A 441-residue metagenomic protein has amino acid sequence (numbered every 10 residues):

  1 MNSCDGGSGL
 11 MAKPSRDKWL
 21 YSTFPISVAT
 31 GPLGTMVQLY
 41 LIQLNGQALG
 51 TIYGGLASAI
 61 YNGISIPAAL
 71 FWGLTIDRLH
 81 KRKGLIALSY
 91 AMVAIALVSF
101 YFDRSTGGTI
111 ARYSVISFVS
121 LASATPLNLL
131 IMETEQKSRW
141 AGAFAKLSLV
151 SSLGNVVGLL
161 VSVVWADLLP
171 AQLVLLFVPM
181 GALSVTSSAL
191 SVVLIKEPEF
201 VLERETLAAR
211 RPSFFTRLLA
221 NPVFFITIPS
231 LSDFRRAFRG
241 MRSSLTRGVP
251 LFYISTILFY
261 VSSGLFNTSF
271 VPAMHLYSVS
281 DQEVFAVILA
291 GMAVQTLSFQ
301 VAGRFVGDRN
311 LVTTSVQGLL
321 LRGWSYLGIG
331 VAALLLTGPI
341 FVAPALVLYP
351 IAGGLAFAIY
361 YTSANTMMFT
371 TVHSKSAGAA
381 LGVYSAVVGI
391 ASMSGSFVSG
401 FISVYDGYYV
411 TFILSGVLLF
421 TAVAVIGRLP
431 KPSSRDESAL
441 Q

Functional and structural regions predicted by a protein language model:
C4-P14, E197-Y253, Q441: Juxtamembrane intracellular "pre-TM" segments in multi-pass secondary transporters
G9-S65, G248-I288: Helix-loop boundary and gating motifs at the non-cytosolic
F24, G107-S123, I257, F341-I359: Hydrophobic core of transmembrane alpha-helices in multi-pass small-molecule transporters, especially MFS/SLC-type
G55-L74, L289-V301: Central cavity-lining transmembrane alpha-helices of secondary-active solute carriers, predominantly the Major
A68-K81, A166, S298-V312, S403: Helix-to-loop junctions at the C-terminal end of transmembrane segments in multipass secondary transporters
G84-V98, T313-I329: Structural signature of the two symmetry-related core transmembrane helices
I116-V150: Cytoplasmic helix-loop-helix junction between adjacent transmembrane helices in 12-TM secondary transporters
F144-S162, S385-G395: Glycine-rich segments within core transmembrane alpha-helices of 12-TM secondary carriers
